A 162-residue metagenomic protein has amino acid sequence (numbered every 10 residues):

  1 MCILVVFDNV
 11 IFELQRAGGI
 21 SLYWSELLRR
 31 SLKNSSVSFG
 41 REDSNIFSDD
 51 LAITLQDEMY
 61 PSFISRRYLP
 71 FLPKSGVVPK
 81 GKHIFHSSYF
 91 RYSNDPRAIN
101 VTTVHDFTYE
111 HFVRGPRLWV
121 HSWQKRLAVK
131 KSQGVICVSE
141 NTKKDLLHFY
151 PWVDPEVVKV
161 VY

Functional and structural regions predicted by a protein language model:
M1-Y162: Carbohydrate transferase catalytic cores enriched for Leloir-type hexosyltransferases
